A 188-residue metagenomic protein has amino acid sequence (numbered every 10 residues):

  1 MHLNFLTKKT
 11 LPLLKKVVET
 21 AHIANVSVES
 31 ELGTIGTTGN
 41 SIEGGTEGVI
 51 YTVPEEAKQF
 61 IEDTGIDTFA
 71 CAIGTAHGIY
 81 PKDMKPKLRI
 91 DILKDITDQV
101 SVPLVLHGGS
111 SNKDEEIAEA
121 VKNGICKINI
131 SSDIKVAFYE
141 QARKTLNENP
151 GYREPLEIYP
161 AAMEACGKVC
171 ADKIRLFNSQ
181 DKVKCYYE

Functional and structural regions predicted by a protein language model:
M1-V100, D114-I130, V136, E140-K144 (+2 more regions): Alpha/beta enzyme core
K8, D83, H107-G108, E164: Residue-level marker of alpha-helix boundaries and capping positions
V102-D114: Glycine-rich beta-to-alpha transition loops that act as phosphate-gripper elements at the mouths of alpha/beta enzyme
T145-E188: Extended, intrinsically disordered, low-complexity segments
